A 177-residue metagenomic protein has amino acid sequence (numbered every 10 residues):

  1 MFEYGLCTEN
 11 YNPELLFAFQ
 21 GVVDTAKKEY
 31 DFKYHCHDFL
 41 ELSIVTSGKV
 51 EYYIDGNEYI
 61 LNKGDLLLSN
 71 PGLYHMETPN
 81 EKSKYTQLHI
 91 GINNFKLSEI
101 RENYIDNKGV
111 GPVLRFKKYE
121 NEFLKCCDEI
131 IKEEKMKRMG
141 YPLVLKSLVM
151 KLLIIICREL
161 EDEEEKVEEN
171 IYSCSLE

Functional and structural regions predicted by a protein language model:
M1-N62, L66, E81: Generic protein-terminus/edge-of-domain signal
M1-V23, Y74-K135, L153-E164: A hydrophobic/aromatic-rich effector-binding and dimerization subdomain of bacterial HTH-type transcriptional regulators
D31-Y34, P112-F116, V167-I171: A surface-exposed regulatory interaction patch that couples sensing to output across bacterial transport/metabolic
H37-L40, V144-S147, C174: Aromatic- and histidine-enriched alpha-helix N-cap/loop-to-helix transition segments that scaffold the rims
E120-L124, K146, K166-E177: A short, Lys/Arg-enriched amphipathic alpha-helix from helix-turn-helix/homeodomain DNA-binding modules
E134-M150, N170: All-alpha amphipathic helical-bundle segments outside canonical DNA-binding/catalytic cores that form hydrophobic
